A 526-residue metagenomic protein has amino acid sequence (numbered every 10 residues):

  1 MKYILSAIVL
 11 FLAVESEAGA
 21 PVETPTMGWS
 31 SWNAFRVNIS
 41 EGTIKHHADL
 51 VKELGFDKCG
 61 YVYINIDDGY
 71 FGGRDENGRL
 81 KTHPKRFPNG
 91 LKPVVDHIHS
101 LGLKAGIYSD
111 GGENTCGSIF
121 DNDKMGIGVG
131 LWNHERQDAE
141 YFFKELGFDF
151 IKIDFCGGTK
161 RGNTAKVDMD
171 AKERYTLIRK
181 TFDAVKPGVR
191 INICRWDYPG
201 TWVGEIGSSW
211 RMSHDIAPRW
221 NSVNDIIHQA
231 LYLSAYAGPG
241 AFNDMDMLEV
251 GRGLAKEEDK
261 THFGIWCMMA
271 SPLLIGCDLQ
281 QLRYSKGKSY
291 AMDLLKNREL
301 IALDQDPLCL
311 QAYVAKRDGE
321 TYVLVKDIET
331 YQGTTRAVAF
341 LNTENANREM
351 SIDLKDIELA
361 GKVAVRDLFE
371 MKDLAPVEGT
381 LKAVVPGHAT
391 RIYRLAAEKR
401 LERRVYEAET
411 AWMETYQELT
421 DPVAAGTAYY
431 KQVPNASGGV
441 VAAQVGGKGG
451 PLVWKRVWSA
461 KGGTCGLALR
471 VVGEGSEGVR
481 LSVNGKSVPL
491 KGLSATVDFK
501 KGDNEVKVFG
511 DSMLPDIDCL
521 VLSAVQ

Functional and structural regions predicted by a protein language model:
Y3-A13: Sec-dependent N-terminal signal peptides
P25-S31, G60-I66, K104-S109, D149-D154 (+6 more regions): Structural recognition of the beta-strand scaffold that forms the well-ordered cores of secreted hydrolase catalytic
T43, H47, V51-T164: Aromatic-lined carbohydrate-binding/catalytic grooves of carbohydrate-active enzymes
L103-D121, R179-G200: Aromatic-lined carbohydrate-recognition surfaces of secreted/lumenal glycan-active proteins
E173, D183-D278: Glycan-recognition surfaces
W266-M269, L274-G276, R317-L359, H388 (+4 more regions): Carbohydrate-binding surface patches
L274-A346, A425-K448, V453, T496 (+1 more regions): Glycan-recognition and catalytic regions of carbohydrate-active enzymes
R348, I357-V365, P376-Q526: Extracytoplasmic
